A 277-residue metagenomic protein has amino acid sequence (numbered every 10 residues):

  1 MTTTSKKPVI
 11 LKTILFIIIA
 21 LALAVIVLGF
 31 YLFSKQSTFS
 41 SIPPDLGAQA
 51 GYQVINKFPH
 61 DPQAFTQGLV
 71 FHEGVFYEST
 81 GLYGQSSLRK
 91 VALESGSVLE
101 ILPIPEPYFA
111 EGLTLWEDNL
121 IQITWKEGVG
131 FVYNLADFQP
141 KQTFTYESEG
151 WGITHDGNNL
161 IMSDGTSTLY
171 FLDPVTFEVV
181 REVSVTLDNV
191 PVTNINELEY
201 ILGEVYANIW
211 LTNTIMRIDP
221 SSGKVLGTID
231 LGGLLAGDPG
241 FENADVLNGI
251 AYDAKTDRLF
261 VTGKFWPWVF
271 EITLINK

Functional and structural regions predicted by a protein language model:
S41-Q63, L93-S97: A short helix->beta-strand "capping" segment at the edge of beta-propeller domains
V54-P59, S97-P103, Q139-F144, R181-V190 (+2 more regions): A short beta-strand motif characteristic of beta-propeller blades
I55-S87, L102-T114, G263-F265: Beta-strand-rich domains and repeat architectures in extracellular enzymes and scaffolds, especially beta-propellers
P62-E73, E106-E117, Y146-N159, S163 (+2 more regions): Beta-rich, blade/repeat-based domains predominating in secreted/periplasmic proteins but also intracellular
Y77-L82, L120-E127, M162-T166, A207-L211 (+1 more regions): Conserved beta-strand positions in repeat-built beta-propeller and related beta-rich domains
A92-G96, N134-F138, P174-F177, D219-G223 (+1 more regions): Short loop/turn segments that connect beta-strands within beta-propeller blades
S95-V132, F138-G150: Blade-loop segments of beta-propeller domains
G130-D188: Hydrophobic, well-structured mid-protein blocks that either form specific transmembrane helices
